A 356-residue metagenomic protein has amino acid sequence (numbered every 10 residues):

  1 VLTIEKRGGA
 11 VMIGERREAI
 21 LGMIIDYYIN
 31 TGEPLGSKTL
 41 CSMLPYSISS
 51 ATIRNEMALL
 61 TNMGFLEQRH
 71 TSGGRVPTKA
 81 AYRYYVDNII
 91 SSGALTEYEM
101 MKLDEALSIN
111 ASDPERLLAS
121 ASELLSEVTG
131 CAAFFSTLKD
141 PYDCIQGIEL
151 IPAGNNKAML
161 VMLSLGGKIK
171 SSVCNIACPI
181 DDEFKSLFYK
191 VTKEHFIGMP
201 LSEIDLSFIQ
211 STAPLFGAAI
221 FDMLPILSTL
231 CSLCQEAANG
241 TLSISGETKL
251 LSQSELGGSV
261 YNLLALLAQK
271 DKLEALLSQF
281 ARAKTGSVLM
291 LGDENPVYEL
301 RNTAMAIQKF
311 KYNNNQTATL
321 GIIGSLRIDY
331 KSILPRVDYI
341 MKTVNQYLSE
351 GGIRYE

Functional and structural regions predicted by a protein language model:
V1-V11: Short, Lys/Arg-enriched N-terminal segments with co-localized hydrophobic residues within the first ~10-30 amino acids
G8-G9, Y27, C41: Charged, low-complexity terminal tails
M12-I13, I48, P77, L95: Alpha-helical hairpin
I13, G32-E33, S252: Residue-level marker of regulatory loop/turn positions in helix-turn-helix DNA-binding domains and in histidine
I13, R17-L21: Short, leucine-enriched amphipathic alpha-helices that occur as contiguous helical runs
I20-T31: Short amphipathic alpha-helical interface segments
N30, L35-I89: N-terminal helix-turn-helix
I90, A94-E356: Intrinsically disordered, acidic Ser/Thr/Pro-rich low-complexity regulatory segments
